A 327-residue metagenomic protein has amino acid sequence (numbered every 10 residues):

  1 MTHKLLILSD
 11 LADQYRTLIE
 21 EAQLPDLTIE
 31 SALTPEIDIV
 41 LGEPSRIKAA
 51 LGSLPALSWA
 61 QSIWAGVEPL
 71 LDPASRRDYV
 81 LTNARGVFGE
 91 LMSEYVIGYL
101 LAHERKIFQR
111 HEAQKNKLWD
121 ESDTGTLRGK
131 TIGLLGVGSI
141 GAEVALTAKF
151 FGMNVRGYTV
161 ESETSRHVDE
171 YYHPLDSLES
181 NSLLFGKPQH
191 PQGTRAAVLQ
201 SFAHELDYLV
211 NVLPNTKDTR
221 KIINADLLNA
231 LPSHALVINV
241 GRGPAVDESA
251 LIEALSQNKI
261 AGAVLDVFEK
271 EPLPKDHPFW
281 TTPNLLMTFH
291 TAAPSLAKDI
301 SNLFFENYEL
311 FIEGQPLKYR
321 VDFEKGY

Functional and structural regions predicted by a protein language model:
M1-I39, G186-Q189: N-terminal glycine-/charge-rich "phosphate-binding" loop or analogous flexible N-terminal tail
E21-L27, I37-V40, L54-Q61, S75-L81 (+2 more regions): Active-site regions of enzymes building and remodeling cell-envelope glycoconjugates
L33-P35, L51-L54, L127, F202-H204 (+2 more regions): A short, aliphatic-rich alpha-helical micro-motif
D38-Q114, G125: Phosphate/diphosphate ligand-binding glycine-rich loop within oxidoreductases
V40-G42, S62, V210-N211, N239 (+1 more regions): Redox-cofactor binding/interface segments in oxidoreductases and associated redox assembly factors
T82-N83, V87-Y95, E179-P191, R195 (+1 more regions): C-terminal helix-to-coil terminal segments
R110-E143, E170-Y171: Glycine-rich NAD(P)-binding loop of Rossmann-like domains
S162-P278: Rossmann-like adenosine-cofactor binding region
